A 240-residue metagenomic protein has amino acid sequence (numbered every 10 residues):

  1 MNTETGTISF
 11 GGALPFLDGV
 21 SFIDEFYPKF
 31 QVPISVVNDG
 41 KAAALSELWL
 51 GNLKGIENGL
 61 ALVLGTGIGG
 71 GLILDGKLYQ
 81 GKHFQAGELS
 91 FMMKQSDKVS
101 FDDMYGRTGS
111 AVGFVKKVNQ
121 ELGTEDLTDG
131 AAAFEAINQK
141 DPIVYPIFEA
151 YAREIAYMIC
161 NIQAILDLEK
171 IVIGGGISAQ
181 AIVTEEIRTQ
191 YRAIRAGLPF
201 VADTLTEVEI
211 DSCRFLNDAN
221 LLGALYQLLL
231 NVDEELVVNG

Functional and structural regions predicted by a protein language model:
N2-T5, D24, P28-V32, W49-I56 (+1 more regions): ATP-binding/phosphotransfer module of carbohydrate and carboxylate kinases, centering on a glycine-rich
T3, D39-G40, L48, L89: Generic detector of well-ordered alpha-helical packing
I8-P15: Short glycine-enriched, charge-decorated loop/helix-capping segments at active-site entrances that position
P15-G19, R153: Charged helix-capping and loop-helix junction motifs
I34-N38: General beta-strand structural signal in soluble alpha/beta enzymes
D39, G65, A224: Active-site glycine-centered loops adjacent to acidic/histidine catalytic or metal-binding residues that shape
A44: Acidic/histidine-rich catalytic cores of soluble enzymes
K54-T108: Glycine-rich phosphate-binding loop of actin/hexokinase-like ATP-binding domains
